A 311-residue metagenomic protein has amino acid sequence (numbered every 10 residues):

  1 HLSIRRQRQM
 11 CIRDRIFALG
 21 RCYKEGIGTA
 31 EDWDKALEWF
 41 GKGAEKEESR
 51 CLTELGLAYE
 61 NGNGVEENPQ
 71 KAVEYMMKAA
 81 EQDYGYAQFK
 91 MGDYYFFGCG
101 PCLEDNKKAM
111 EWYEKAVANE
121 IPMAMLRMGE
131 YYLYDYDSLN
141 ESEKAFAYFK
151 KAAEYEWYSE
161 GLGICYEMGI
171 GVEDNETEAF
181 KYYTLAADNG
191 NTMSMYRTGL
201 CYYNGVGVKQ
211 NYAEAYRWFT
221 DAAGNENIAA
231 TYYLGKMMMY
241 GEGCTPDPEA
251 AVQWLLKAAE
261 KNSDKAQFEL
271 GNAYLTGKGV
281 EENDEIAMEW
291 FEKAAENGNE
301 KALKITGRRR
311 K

Functional and structural regions predicted by a protein language model:
H1-R8, I12-D14: Single conserved hydrophobic/aromatic residue that forms the stacking wall/gate of nucleotide- or nucleobase-binding
Q9, K42-G43, K78-A79, K115-A116 (+5 more regions): Canonical positions in the second alpha-helix
I16-E25, E54-N61, K90-F97, C102 (+6 more regions): Hydrophobic face of amphipathic alpha-helices that form TPR/SEL1-like repeat modules and related alpha-solenoid
I27-E31, E45, N63-E67, E81 (+13 more regions): Short coil/turn and helix-start
K293-K311: Terminal, low-structured helical/coil segments at or just beyond the last alpha-helical repeat
